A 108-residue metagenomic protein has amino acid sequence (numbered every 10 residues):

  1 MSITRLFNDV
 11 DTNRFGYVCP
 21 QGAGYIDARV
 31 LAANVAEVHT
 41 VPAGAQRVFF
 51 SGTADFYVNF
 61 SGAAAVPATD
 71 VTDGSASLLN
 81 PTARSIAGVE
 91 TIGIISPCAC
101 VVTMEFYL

Functional and structural regions predicted by a protein language model:
M1-A23, P97-L108: C-terminal interaction-tip segments
L6, P42, V71-G74, R84 (+2 more regions): Serine/threonine-rich, low-complexity intrinsically disordered segments
Q21-G44: Surface-exposed ligand/attachment interfaces on beta-rich extracellular proteins
L31-V38, A68-G88: Short, solvent-exposed S/T- and G/P-enriched segments that are highly enriched in secreted/extracellular and lumenal
V41, F49-G52: Mature extracytoplasmic domains of secretory-pathway proteins
A45-V48, R84-V101: Noncatalytic modules at the cell exterior or secretory-pathway interfaces, chiefly beta-strand-rich lectin/adhesion
S51-D70: Short, surface-exposed beta-strand/strand-loop-strand elements in extracellular ectodomains
